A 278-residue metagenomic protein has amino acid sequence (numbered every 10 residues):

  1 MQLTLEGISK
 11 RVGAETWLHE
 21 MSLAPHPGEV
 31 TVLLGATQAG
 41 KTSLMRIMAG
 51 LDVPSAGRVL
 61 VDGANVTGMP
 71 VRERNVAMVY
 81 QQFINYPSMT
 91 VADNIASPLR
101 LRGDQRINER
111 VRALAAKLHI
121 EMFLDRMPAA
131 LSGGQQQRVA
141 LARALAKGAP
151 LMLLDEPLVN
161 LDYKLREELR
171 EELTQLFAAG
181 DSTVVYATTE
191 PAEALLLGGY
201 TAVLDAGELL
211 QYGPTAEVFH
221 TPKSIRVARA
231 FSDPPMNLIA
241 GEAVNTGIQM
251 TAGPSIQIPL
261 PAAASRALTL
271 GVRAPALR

Functional and structural regions predicted by a protein language model:
L34-A36: The feature captures the beta-strand-to-loop junction immediately N-terminal to the Walker
A49: Helix-to-loop junction immediately C-terminal to a conserved catalytic motif
S55-R58, A206: Conserved coupling/switch loops of ABC nucleotide-binding domains, chiefly the family-specific signature
G57-N65: Conserved ABC transporter NBD signature motif
N75, Q81, N85, T90-R226: ABC ATPase nucleotide-binding domains
A252-R278: Glycine/charge-rich catalytic "coupling/switch" loops of P-loop NTPases
